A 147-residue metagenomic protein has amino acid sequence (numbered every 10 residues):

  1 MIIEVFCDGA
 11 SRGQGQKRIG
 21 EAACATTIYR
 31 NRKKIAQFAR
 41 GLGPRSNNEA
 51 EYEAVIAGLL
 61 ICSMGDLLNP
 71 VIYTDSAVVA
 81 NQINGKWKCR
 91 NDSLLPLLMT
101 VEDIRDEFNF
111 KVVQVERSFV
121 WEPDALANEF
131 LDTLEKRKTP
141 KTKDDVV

Functional and structural regions predicted by a protein language model:
M1-E49, L60-M64: RNase H-like nuclease fold core
I2-E4, W121, A127-N128, D145-V147: Charged, low-complexity, intrinsically disordered terminal regions
C7, A50, P123, K143-D144: Intrinsic disorder/low-complexity signal
A10-Q16, E21, I56-A127, L131-K136: RNase H catalytic domain
A25, A80, K143-D144: Low-complexity, intrinsically disordered short peptide segments enriched in small/polar/basic residues
P44-E51, R90-L94: Active-site beta-loop-alpha junctions of metal-dependent nucleic acid enzymes, especially the RNase H-like/DDE
K136-V147: Flexible, low-complexity interdomain linkers flanking nucleic-acid-processing modules
